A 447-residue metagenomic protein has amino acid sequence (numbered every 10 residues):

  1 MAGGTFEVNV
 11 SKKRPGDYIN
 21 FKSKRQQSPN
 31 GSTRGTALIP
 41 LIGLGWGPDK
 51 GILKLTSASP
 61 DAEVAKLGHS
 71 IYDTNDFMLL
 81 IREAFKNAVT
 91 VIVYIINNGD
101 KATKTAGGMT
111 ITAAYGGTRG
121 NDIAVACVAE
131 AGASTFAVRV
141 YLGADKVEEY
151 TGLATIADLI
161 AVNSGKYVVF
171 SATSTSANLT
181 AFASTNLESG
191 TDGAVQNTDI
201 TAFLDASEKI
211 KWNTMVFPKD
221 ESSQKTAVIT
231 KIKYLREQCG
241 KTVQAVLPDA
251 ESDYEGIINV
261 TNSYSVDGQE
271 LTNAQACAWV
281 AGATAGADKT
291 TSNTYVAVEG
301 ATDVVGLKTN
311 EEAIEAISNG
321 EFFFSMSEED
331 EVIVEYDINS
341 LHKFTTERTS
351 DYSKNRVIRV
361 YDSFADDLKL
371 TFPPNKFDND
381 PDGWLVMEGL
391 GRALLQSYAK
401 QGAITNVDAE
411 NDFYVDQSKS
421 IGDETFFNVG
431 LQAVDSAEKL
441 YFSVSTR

Functional and structural regions predicted by a protein language model:
M1-V93, E251-R447: Structured, hydrophobic secondary-structure cores that serve as assembly/anchoring elements
A88-Y295: Extracellular Cys-Trp
